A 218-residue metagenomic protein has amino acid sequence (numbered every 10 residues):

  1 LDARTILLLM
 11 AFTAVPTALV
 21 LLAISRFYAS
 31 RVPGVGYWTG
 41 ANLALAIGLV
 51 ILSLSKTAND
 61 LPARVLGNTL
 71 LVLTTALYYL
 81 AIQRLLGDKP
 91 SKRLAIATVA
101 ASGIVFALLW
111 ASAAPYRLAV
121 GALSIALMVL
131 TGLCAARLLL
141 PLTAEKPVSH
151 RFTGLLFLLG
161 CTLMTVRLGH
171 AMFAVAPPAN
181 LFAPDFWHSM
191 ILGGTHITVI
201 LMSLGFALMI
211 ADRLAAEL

Functional and structural regions predicted by a protein language model:
L1-T17: Hydrophobic transmembrane alpha-helical segments in integral membrane proteins
L1-T5, P184-T195: Short aromatic-rich membrane-water interface segments that cap or initiate transmembrane helices in multi-pass membrane
L9-A11, G67-L71, I191-T195: Alpha-helical transmembrane segments of multi-pass integral membrane proteins
A18-V35, L49-F182, S189, G205 (+1 more regions): Juxtamembrane segments at transmembrane-helix boundaries in multi-pass signal-transduction membrane proteins
A44-L45: MFS 12-TM fold signature
I200: A conserved mid-domain beta-alpha-beta active-site/ligand-binding segment of alpha/beta enzyme cores
L204, A211-L214, L218: Heptad-repeat alpha-helical coiled-coil signal-transmission segments
